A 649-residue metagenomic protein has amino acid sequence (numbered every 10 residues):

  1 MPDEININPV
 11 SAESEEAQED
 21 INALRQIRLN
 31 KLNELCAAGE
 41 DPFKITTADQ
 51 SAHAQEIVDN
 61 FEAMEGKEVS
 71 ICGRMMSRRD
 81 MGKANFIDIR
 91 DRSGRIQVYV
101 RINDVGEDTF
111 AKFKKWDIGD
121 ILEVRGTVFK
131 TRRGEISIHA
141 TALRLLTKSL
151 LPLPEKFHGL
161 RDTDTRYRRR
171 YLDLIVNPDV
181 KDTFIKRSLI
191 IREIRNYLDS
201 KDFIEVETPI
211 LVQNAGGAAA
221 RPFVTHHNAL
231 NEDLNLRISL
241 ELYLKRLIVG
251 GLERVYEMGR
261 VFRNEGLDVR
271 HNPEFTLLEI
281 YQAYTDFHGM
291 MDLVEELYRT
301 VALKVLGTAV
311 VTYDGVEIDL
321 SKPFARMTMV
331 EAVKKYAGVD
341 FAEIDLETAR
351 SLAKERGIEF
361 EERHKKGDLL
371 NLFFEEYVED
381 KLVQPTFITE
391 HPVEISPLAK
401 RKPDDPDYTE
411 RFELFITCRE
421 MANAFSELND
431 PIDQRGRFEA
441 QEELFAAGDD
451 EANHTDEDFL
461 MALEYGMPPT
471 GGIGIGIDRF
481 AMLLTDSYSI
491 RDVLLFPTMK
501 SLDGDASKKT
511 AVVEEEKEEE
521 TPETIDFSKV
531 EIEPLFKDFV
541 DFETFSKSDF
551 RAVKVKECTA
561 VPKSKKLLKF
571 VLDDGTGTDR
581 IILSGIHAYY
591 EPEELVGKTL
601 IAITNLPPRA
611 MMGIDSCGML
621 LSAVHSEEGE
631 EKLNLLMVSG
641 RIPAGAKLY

Functional and structural regions predicted by a protein language model:
M1-F536, E543-A552, E557, T576-T578 (+3 more regions): Class II aminoacyl-tRNA synthetase catalytic cores and aaRS-like
D88-I89, L567-V571: Short Gly/aromatic-enriched secondary-structure transition segments
V561: Conserved Rossmann-like nucleotide-cofactor binding loop
I581-I582: Conserved RecA-like helicase motor-core motifs
